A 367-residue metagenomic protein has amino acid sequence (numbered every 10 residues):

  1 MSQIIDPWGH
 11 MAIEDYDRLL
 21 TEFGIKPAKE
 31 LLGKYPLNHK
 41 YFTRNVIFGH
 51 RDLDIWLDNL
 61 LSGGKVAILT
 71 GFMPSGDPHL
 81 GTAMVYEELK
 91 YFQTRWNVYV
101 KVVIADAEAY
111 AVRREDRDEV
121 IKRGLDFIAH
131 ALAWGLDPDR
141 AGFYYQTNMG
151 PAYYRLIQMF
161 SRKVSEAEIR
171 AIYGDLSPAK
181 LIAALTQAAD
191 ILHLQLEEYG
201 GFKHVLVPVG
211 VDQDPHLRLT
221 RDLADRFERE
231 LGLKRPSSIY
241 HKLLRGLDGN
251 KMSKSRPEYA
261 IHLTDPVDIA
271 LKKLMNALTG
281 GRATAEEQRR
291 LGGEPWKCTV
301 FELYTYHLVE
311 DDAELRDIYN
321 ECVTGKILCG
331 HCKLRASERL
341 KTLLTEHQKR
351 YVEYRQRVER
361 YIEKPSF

Functional and structural regions predicted by a protein language model:
M1-F72, V205, R221-M275, G281-E287 (+2 more regions): Non-catalytic terminal extensions that flank enzyme cores
S2-A67, P74-Q195, K349: N-terminal Rossmann-like or analogous alpha/beta NTP/dinucleotide-binding catalytic cores that position adenine
F72-P78, G174-L176, V205-V209, Q288-G292: A short glycine/serine-rich beta->alpha loop
H79, A131, D212, G249 (+1 more regions): Divalent metal-coordination and catalytic microenvironments
V85-E88, F127, A131, H216 (+2 more regions): Alpha-helical packing segments of well-folded alpha/beta enzyme cores
V120, H216, C332: Hydrophobic (often cysteine-bearing) scaffold residues that line and stabilize catalytic clefts of nucleotide/cofactor
R140, F160-E168, L274-R289: Short amphipathic alpha-helical segments and their helix-coil junctions
R140-A260, C298: Positively charged, phosphate-engaging catalytic surfaces used for nucleic-acid and nucleotide handling
